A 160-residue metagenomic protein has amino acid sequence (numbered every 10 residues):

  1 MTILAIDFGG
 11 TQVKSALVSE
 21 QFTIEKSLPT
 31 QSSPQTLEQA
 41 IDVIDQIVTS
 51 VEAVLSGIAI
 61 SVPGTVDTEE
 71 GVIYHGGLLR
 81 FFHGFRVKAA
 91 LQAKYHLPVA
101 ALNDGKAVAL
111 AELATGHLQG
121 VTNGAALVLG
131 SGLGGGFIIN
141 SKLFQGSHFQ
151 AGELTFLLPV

Functional and structural regions predicted by a protein language model:
M1-L4: Extreme N-terminal starter segment of soluble prokaryotic enzymes
D7, A59-P63, A126-G132: Short beta-strand segments
A16-E20, S27, L37, K94 (+2 more regions): Glycine/GP-enriched mid-protein hinge/lid loop-to-helix segment characteristic of carbohydrate kinases
I24-V54: N-terminal phosphate-binding loop and adjacent alpha-helix
P29-Q31, R80, Q150: A generic structural motif
S33, L37, G57, D67-N123: Glycine-rich phosphate-binding loop and adjoining helix at the ATP-binding site of ATP-dependent phosphoryl-transfer
